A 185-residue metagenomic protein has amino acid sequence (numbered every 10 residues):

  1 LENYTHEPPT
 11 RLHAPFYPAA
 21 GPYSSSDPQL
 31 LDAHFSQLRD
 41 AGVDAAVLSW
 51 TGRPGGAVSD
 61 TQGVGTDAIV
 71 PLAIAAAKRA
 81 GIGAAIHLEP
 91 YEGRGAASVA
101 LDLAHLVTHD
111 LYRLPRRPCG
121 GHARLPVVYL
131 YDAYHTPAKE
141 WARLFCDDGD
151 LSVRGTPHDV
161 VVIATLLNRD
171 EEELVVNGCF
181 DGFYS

Functional and structural regions predicted by a protein language model:
L1-S185: Glycan-processing catalytic domains of CAZymes
